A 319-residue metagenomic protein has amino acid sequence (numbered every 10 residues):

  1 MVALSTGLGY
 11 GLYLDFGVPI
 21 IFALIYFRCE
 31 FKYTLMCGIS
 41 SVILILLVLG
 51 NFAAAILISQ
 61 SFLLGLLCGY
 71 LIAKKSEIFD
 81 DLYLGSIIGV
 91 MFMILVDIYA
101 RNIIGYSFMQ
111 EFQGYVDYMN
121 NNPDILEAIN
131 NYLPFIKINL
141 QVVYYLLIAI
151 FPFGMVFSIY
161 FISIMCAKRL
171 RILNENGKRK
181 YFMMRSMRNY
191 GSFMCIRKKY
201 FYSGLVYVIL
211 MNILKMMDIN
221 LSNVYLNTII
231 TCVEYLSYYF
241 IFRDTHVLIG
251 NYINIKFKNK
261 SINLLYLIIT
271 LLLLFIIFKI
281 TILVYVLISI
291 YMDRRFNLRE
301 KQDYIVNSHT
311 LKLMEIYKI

Functional and structural regions predicted by a protein language model:
M1-S40: Hydrophobic transmembrane alpha-helices
A3-G11, V42-Y70: Interfacial aromatic-anchored transmembrane helix boundaries in multi-pass membrane proteins
I58-R101: Short helix-perturbing small/polar motifs within transmembrane alpha-helices
V96-V143: Membrane-interface interhelical loops and short interface/amphipathic helices in multi-pass inner-membrane
Y144-R169: Transmembrane alpha-helical segments in integral membrane proteins
R169-S192, N307: Juxtamembrane inter-helical linkers in multi-pass membrane proteins
F182-F240, T245-L248: Small-residue-rich helix-loop
I219, N223-I319: Long, positively charged, glycine-interspersed low-complexity recognition regions
